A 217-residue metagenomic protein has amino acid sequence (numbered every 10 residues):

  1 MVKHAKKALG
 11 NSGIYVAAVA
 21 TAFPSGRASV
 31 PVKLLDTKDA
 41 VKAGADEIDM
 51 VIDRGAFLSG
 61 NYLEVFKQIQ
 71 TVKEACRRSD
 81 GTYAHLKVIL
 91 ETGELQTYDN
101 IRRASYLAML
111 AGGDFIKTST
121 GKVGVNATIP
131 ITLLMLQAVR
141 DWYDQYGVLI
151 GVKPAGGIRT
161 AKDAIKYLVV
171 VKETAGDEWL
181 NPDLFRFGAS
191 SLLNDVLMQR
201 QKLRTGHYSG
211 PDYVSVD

Functional and structural regions predicted by a protein language model:
V2-V152, R159-S190, M198-D217: Alpha/beta enzyme core
D195: N-terminal beta-loop-helix "entrance" segment that forms/cooperates in small-molecule cofactor or anionic ligand
